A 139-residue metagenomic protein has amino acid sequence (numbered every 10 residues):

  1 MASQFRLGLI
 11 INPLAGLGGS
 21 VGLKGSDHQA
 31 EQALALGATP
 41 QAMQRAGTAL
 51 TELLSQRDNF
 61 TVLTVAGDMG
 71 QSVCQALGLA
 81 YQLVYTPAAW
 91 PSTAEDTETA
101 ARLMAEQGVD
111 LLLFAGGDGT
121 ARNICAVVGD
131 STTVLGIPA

Functional and structural regions predicted by a protein language model:
A2-D110: ATP/NTP phosphate-donor binding region
V65-A66, F114-D118: Glycine-rich beta-strand-to-loop/alpha-helix junction loops that act as flexible
S72, T120-N123: Short, well-ordered, mixed-charge alpha-helical segments that flank or form enzyme active sites
A101, R122-C125: Short, well-ordered alpha-helical packing segments
L111, A115, I124, V128-A139: Short, acidic/small-residue loops that bind anionic groups at enzyme active sites
